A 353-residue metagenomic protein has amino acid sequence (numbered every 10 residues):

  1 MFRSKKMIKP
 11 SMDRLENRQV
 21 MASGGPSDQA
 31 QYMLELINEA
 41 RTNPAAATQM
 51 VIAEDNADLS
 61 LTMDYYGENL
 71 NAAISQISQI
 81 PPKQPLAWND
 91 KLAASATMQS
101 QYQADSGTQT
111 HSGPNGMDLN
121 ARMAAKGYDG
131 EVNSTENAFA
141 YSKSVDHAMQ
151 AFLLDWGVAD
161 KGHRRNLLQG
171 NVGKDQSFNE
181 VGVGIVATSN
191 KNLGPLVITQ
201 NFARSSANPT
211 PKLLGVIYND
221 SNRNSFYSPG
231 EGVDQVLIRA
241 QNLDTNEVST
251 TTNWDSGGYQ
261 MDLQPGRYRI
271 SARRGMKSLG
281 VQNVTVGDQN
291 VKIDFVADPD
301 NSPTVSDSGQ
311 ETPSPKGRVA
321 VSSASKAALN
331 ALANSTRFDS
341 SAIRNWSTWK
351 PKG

Functional and structural regions predicted by a protein language model:
M1-G24, N334, R344-K352: Subset of Sec-pathway N-terminal targeting signals
G24-S106, D220: A short alpha-helix/helix-coil micro-patch that ends at or immediately precedes a cysteine
K91-S205: A well-ordered secondary-structure block
A207-R223, P303: A short, Gly/Thr-enriched small/hydrophobic beta-strand-prone motif that recurs across taxa
S221-G258: Short, acidic Ser/Thr/Gly-rich low-complexity loop/linker segments typical of extracellular and cell-surface proteins
G257, P265-M276: A short, solvent-exposed beta-strand micro-motif common in secreted/extracellular proteins
G257-M261, V291-I293: Short strand-edge motifs at loop-to-beta-strand transitions and within beta-strands of extracellular beta-rich domains
R273-D300: Structured interaction patches on ligand/partner-binding surfaces of diverse proteins
